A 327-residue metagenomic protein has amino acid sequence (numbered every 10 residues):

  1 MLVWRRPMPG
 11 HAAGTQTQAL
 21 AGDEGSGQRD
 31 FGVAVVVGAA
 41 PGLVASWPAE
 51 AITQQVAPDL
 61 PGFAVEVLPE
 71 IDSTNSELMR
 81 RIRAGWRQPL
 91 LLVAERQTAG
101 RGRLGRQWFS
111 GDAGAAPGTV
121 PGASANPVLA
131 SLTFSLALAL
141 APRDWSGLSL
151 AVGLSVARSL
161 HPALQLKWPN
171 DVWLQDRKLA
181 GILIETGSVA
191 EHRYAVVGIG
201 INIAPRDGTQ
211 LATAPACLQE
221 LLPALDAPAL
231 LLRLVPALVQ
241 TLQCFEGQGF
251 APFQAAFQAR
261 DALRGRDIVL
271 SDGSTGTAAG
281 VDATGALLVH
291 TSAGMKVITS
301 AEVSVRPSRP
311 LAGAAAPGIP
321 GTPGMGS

Functional and structural regions predicted by a protein language model:
L2-G10, G14, F31-A45, A51 (+2 more regions): Long, positively charged amphipathic alpha-helical accessory segments at protein N-termini or as interdomain linkers
L2-S159, A224, A312, P317-S327: N-terminal lobe of the biotin/lipoate ligase/transferase fold
P69, L166-W168: Short loop/edge segments at beta-strand edges and connector loops that shape dinucleotide/nucleotide cofactor-binding
